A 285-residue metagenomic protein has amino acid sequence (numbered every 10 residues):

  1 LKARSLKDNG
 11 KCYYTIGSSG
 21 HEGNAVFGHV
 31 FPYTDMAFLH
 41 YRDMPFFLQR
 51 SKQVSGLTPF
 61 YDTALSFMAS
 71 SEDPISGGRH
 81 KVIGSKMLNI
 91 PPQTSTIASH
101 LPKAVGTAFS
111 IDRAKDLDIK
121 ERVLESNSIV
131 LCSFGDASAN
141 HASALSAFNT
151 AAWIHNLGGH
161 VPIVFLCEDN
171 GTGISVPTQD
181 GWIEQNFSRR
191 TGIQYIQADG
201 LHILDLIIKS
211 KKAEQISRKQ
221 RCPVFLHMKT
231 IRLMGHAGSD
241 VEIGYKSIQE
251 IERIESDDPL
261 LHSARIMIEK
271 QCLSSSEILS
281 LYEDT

Functional and structural regions predicted by a protein language model:
L1-C12, H262, I266-E269: Cofactor-/ligand-binding subdomain signature composed of acidic, glycine-rich, tryptophan-containing flexible loops
R4-I163, G173-G192: Cofactor-binding active-site loop characterized by glycine-rich and histidine/acidic residues
H29, T34-A37, A142, K212-I216 (+2 more regions): Domain-wide signal for the mature, well-folded portions of proteins, strongly enriched in nucleus-encoded organellar
D43-M44, N170-T172, L201-I203, T230-L233: Short, glycine-/Ser/Thr-/acidic-enriched flexible segments
R122, S126, Q179-K212, E255-Y282: Conserved thiamine diphosphate
A147-A151, I208-Q215: Glycine-rich, charged/polar anion/phosphate-binding loops that engage phosphate groups from diverse ligands
V164-C167, I196-D199, F225-K229: Short, conserved beta-strand edge motifs with alternating hydrophobic and charged residues
I216-T285: Glycine/aspartate-rich loop-and-adjacent alpha/beta segment that forms the canonical ThDP
